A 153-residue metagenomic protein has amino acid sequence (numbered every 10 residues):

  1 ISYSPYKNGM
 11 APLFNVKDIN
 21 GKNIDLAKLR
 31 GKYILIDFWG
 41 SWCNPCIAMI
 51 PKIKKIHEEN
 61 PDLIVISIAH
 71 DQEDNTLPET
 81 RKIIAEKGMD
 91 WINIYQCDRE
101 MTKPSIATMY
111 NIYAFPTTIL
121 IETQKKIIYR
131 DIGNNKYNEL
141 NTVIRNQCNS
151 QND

Functional and structural regions predicted by a protein language model:
I1-K17, K22, A27-K32, E58 (+1 more regions): N-proximal helix/coil linker or "cap" segments that precede and/or mark the start of modular domains
D25-I47, I53: Short active-site neighborhood of thiol/selenol oxidoreductases, capturing the structured segment around
Y33-I34, L63, P116: Alpha/beta-hydrolase fold active-site loops
I36, I66-I68, I94, I119: Conserved hydrophobic packing residues within short motifs/helices of P-loop NTPase cores of ABC-family ATPases
A48, M89, Q96-R145: Thiol/disulfide oxidoreductase modules built on the thioredoxin-like
A48-G88, D98-T108, T142: Structural microenvironment flanking redox-active thiols in thiol-disulfide oxidoreductases
N152-D153: Non-globular targeting/processing and membrane-anchoring segments
